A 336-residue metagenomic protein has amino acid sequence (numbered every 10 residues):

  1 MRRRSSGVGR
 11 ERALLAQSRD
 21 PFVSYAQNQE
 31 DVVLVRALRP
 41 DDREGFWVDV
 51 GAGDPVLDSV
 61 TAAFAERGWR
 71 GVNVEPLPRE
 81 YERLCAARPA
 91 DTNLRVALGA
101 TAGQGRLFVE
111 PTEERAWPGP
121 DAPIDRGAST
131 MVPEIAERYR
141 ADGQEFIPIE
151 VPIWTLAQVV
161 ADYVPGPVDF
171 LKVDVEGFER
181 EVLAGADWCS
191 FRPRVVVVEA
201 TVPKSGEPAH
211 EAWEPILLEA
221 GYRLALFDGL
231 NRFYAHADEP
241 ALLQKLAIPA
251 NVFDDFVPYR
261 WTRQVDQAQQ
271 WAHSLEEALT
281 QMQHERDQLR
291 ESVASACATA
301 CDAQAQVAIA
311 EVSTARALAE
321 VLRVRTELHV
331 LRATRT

Functional and structural regions predicted by a protein language model:
M1-T326, V330-R332: Phosphate/nucleotide-binding beta-alpha loop and adjacent structural elements of enzyme active sites
T334-T336: Viral virion structural and adsorption modules
